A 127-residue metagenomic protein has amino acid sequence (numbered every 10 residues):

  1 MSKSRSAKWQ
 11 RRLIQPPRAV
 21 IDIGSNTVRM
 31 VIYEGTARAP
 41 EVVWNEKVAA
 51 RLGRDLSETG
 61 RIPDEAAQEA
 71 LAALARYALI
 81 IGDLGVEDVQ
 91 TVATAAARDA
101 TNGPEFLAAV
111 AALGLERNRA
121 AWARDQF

Functional and structural regions predicted by a protein language model:
M1-S25, V31-F127: Nucleotide/phosphate-binding catalytic cleft detector across ATP-hydrolyzing and phosphate-transferring enzymes
